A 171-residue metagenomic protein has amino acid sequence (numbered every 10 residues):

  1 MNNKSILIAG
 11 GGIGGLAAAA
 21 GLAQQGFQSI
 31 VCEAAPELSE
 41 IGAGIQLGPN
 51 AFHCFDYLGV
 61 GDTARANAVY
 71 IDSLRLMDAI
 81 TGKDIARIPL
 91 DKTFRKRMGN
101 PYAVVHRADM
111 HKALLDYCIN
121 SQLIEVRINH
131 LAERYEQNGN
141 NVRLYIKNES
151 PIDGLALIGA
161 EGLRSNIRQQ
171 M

Functional and structural regions predicted by a protein language model:
N2-I6, A23, F52-M171: Conserved N-terminal helical subregion
A9-G10: Conserved N-terminal Rossmann-fold NAD(P)-binding element of oxidoreductases
G15-L16: N-terminal Rossmann-fold NAD(P) dinucleotide-binding loop
A23-A43: Glycine-rich FAD pyrophosphate-binding loop
P36-D56: Conserved N-terminal glycine-rich FAD pyrophosphate-binding loop of Rossmann-like flavoproteins
